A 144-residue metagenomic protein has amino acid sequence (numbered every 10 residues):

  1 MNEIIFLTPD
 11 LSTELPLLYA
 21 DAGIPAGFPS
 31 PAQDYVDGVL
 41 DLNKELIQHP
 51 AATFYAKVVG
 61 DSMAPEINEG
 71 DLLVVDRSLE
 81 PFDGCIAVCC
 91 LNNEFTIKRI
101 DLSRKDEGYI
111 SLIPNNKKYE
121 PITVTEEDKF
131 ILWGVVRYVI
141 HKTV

Functional and structural regions predicted by a protein language model:
M1-S62, E94, Y138-V144: Short, positionally conserved secondary-structure boundary motifs
K57, V74, T96-R99, V135: Residues located in well-ordered beta-strands
D61-A64, C85-D106: Short, compositionally biased
G70-D71, C85: Structural motif
V74-V75, V88: Hydrophobic beta-strand signal
L102-V144: Glycine- and charge-enriched low-complexity intrinsically disordered segments
